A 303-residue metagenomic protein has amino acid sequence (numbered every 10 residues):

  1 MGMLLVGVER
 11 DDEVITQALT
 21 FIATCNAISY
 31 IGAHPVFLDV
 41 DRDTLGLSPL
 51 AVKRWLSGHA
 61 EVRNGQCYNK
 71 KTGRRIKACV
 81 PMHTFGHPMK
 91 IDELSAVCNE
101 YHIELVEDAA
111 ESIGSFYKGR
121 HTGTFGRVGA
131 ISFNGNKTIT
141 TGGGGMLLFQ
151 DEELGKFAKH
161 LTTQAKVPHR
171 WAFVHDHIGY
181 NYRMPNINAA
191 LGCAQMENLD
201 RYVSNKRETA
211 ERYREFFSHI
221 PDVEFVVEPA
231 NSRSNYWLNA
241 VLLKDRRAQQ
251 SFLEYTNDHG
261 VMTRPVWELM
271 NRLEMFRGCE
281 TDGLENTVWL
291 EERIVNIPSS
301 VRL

Functional and structural regions predicted by a protein language model:
M1-E13, A27-S29, F37-D39, V62-K71 (+1 more regions): Phosphate-binding glycine-rich loop
T20-T24: Conserved coil-to-alpha-helix start sites within the AMP-binding
N26-I28, V97, H121, I187: Hydrophobic/aromatic ligand-binding patch that stacks against planar heteroaromatic rings of cofactors or nucleotides
S29, S95, N99, N257: Anion (oxyanion) recognition and catalysis
G32: Structured binding elements
D43-T141, M146-L148, E153: Active-site phosphate-binding strand-loop segment of PLP-dependent enzymes
E61-R74, A78-P81, H87, I91-E93 (+2 more regions): PLP-dependent aminotransferase class I/II
